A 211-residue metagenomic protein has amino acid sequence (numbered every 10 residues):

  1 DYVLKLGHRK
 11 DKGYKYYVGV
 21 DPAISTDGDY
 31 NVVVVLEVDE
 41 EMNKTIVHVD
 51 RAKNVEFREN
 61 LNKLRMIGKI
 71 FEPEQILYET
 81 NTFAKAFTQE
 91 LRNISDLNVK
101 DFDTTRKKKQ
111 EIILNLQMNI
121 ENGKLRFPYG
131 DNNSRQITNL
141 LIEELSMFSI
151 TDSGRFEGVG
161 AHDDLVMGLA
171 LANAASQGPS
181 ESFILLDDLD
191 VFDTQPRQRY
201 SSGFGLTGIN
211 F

Functional and structural regions predicted by a protein language model:
D1-D103, Q110, L114, F127-F211: RNase H-like, metal-dependent nuclease domains and their acidic two-metal-ion catalytic environment used
I112-N122: Short, surface-exposed amphipathic charged segments that create phosphate/polyanion-binding patches used for binding
